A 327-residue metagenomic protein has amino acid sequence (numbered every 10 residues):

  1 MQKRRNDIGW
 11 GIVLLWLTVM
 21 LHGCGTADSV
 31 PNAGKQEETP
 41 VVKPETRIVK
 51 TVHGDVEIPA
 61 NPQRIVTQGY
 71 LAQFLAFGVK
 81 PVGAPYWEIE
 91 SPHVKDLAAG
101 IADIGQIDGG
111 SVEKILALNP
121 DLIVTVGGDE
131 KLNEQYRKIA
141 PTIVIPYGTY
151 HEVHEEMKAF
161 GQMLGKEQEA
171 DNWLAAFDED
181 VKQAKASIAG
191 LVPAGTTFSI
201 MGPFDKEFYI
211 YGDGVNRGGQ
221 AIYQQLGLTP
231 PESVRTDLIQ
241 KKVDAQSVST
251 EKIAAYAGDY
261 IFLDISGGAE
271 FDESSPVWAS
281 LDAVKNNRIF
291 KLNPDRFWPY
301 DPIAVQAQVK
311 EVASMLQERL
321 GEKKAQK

Functional and structural regions predicted by a protein language model:
V19-G23: C-terminal motif of bacterial Sec signal peptides marking the signal peptidase cleavage site
C24-E37, K43: Bacterial lipoprotein signal-peptidase II cleavage site
R64-F74, N172-T229, S233: Basic- and aromatic-lined ligand-binding clefts that recognize polyanionic substrates
V66-A117: A short, structured surface patch at a secondary-structure boundary
N119-V124, P141, I253, G258-D259: Proline-aspartate-enriched helix->loop->beta-strand connector
A140-K206, P302-K327: Extracytoplasmic substrate-binding proteins
P146-K158, T196-I222, I239-Q240, G268-S274: Extracytoplasmic ligand-binding site segments that recognize negatively charged/polar headgroups
Y256-K327: Structured C-terminal subdomain patch of bacterial secreted/periplasmic proteins
